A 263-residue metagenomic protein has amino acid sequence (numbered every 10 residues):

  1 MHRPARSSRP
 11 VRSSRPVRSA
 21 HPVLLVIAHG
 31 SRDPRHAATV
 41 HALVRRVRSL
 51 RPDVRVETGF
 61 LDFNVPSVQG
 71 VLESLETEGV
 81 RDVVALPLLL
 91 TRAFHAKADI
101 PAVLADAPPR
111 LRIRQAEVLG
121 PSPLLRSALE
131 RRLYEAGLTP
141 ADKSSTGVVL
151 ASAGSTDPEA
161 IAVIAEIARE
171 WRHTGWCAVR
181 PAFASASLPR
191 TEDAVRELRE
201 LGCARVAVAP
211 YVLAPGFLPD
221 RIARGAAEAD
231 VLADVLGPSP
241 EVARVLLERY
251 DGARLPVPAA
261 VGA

Functional and structural regions predicted by a protein language model:
M1-A263: Active-site-proximal alpha-helix that buttresses catalytic centers in soluble enzyme cores
